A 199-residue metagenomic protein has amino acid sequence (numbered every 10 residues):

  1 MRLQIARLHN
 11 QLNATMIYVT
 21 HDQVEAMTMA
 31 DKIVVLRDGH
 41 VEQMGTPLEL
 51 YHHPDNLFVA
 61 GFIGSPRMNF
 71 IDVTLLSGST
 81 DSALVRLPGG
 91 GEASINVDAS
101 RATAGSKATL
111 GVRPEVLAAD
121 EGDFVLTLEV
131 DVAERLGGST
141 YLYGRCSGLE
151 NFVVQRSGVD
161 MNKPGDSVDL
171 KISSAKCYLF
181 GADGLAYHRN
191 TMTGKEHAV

Functional and structural regions predicted by a protein language model:
M1-F58: ABC ATPase nucleotide-binding domains
H40, T46, G61-S65, G138-S139: Gly/Ser/Thr-rich helix-start
T46, F58-A60, V130, R156-S157: Short beta-alpha junctions and helix-cap segments that line functional grooves
P47-G64, V112-G122: Short boundary/loop segments of OB/S1/cold-shock single-stranded nucleic-acid-binding domains
P66-I71, S77-V199: Non-catalytic connector elements of ABC transporters
